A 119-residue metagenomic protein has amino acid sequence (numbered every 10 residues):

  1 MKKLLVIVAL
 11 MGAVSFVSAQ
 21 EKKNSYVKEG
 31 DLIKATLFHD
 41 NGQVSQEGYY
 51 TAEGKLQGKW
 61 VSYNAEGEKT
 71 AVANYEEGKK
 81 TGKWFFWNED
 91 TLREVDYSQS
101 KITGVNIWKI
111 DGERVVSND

Functional and structural regions predicted by a protein language model:
M1-N24: Bacterial Sec-dependent N-terminal signal peptides
F16-D119: Glycine/tyrosine- and acidic-biased, solvent-exposed loop/turn segments at the edges of beta-strands
